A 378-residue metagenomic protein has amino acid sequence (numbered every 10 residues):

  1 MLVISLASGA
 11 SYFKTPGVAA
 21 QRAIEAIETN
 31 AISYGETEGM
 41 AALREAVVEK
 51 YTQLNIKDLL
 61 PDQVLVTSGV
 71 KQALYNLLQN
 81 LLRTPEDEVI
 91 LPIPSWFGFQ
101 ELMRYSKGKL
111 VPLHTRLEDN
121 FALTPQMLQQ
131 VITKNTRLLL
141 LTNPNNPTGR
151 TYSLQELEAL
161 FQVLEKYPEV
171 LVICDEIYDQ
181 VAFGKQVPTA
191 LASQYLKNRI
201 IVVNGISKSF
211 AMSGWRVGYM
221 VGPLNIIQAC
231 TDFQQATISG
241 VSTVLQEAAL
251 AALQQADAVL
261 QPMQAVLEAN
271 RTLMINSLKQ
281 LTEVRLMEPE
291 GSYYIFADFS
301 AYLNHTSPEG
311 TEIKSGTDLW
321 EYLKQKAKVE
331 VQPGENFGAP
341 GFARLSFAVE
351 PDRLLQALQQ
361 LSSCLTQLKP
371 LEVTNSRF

Functional and structural regions predicted by a protein language model:
M1-G69, N76, Q254-Q255, L368 (+1 more regions): N-terminal small-domain helix-loop-helix segment of the aminotransferase-like
L6, A23, V47, V64 (+13 more regions): Generic structural signal for small/hydrophobic residues in well-ordered secondary structure, especially within
A46, S193-E268, T272-L281, C364-T366 (+1 more regions): Conserved core segment of the aminotransferase class I/II
E49, S307, E312-K314, D318-F378: PLP-dependent enzyme catalytic core of the Aspartate aminotransferase-like
N80-M103: Conserved PLP-anchoring active-site segment centered on the Schiff-base-forming lysine
D87, G108, K166-L171, N198: A short helix->loop->beta-strand "cap" motif at the edges of active sites that frequently abuts
V111, T115-Q186: Active-site phosphate-binding strand-loop segment of PLP-dependent enzymes
L250, A265-L278, L286-H305, G341: Conserved glycine-rich beta-strand-loop-beta hairpin in the small C-terminal domain of fold type I
